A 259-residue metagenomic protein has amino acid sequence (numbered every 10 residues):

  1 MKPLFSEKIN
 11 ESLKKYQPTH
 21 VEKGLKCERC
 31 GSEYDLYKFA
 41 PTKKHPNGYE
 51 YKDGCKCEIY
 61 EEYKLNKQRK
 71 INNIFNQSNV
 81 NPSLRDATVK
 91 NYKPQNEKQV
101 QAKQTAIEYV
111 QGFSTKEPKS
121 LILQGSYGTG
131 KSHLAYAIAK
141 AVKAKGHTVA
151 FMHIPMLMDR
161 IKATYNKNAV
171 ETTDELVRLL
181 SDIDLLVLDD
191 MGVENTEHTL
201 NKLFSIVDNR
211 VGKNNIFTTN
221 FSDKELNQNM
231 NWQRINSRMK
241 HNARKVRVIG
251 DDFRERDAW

Functional and structural regions predicted by a protein language model:
M1-Q95, Q99-V100, K245, G250 (+1 more regions): A short, basic N-terminal segment
K2-L4, L157-T164, M191-W259: Replace "adjacent to P-loop NTPase cores in ATP/GTP-dependent enzymes" with "adjacent to NTP-binding cores
K93-Q95, Q124-G125, I161: Surface-exposed cleft-lining segments at the edges of enzyme active sites
E97-A106, P118, A139, K143-D182 (+1 more regions): Short glycine-rich substrate-engagement loop in P-loop NTPases that contacts/grips substrate
V110, S114: ABC-family P-loop ATPase nucleotide-binding domains
K116-A135: Walker A/P-loop nucleotide-binding motif
K119, H147-T148, D182-L186, V211-F217: Loop/turn-to-beta-strand initiation segments
